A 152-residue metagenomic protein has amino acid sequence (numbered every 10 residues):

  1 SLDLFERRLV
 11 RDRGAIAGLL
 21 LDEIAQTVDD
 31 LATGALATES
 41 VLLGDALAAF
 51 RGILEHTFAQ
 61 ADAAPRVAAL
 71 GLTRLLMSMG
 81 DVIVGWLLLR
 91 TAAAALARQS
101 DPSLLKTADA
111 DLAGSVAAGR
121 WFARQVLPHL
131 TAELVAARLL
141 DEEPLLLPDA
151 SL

Functional and structural regions predicted by a protein language model:
S1-L2: Phosphate/diphosphate-binding loops
F5-D12, E23-L152: C-terminal amphipathic alpha-helical interaction region
